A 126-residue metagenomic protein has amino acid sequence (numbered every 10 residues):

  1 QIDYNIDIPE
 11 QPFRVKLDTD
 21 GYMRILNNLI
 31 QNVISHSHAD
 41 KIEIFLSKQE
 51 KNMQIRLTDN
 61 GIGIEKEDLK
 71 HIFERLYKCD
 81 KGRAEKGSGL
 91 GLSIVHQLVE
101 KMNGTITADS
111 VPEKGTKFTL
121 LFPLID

Functional and structural regions predicted by a protein language model:
D3-F13: Conserved catalytic submotifs in the C-terminal HATPase_c
V33-I34: Short helix-loop "hinge" at the ATP-lid/N-box region of the Bergerat-fold HATPase_c
K41-K51: Short beta-strand/loop element within the Bergerat-fold HATPase_c
D59: Acidic ATP/Mg2+-coordinating residue in the GHKL
I64-Y77: Short conserved segment of the HATPase_c
G91, V95: Short alpha-helical Gxxx[C/S/T] motif in the catalytic ATP-binding
N103-G104: Conserved glycine-rich
